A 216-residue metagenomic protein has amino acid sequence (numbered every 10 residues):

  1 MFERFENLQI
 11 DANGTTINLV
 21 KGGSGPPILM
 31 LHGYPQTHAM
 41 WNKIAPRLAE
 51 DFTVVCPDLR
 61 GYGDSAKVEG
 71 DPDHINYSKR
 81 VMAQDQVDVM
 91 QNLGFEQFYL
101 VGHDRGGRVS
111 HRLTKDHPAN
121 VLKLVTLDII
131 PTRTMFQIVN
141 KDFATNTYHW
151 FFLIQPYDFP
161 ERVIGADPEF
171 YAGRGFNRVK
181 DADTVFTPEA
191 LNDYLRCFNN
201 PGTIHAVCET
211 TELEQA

Functional and structural regions predicted by a protein language model:
M1-L8, T16-I17, S24-P27, M40 (+3 more regions): Flexible "cap/lid" subdomain of the alpha/beta-hydrolase fold that forms the substrate-access gate
G25, G33-Q36: Active-site glycine-rich loops that stabilize anionic/oxyanionic intermediates across multiple enzyme folds
M30-G33, C56: Structural cue for short, hydrophobic secondary-structure segments
P35, E50, P118-A119: Proline-centered flexible-loop/turn and helix-kink motifs
A39-V54: Short amphipathic alpha-helix adjacent to the substrate-entry channel of hydrolases
